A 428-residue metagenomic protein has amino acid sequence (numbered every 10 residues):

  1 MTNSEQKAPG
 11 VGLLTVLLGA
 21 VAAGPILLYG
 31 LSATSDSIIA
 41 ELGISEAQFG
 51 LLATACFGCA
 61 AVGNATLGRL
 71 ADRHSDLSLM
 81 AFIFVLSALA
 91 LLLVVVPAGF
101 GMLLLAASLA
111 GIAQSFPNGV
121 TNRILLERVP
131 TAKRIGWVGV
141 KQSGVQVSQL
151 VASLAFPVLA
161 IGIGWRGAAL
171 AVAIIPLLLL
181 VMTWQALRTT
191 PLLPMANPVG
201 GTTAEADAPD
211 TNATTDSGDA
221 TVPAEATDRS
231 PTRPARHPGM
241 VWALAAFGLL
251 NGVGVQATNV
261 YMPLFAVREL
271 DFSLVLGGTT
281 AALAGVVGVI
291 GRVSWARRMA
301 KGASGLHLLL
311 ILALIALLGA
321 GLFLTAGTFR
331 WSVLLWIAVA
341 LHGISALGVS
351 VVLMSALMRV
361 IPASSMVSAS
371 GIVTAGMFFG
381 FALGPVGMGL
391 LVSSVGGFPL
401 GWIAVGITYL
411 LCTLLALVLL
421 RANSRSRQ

Functional and structural regions predicted by a protein language model:
L31-S32, M240-A282, V289: Extracytoplasmic gate region of multi-pass secondary transporters
V62-A98: Conserved MFS/SLC helix-loop-helix module at the cytosolic interface between two early adjacent transmembrane helices
G63-S75, G291-S304: Helix-to-loop junctions at the C-terminal end of transmembrane segments in multipass secondary transporters
R73-F84, A300-L314: Cytoplasmic membrane-interface "Motif A"-like loop-to-helix N-cap segments of 12-TM Major Facilitator Superfamily
A106-V145: Cytoplasmic helix-loop-helix junction between adjacent transmembrane helices in 12-TM secondary transporters
V140-P191: Helix-loop-helix hairpin linking two adjacent transmembrane segments in secondary transporters
G305-L353: C-terminal transmembrane helical hairpin of 12-TM major facilitator-type secondary transporters
V360-V395: A late C-terminal transmembrane helix in Major Facilitator Superfamily
